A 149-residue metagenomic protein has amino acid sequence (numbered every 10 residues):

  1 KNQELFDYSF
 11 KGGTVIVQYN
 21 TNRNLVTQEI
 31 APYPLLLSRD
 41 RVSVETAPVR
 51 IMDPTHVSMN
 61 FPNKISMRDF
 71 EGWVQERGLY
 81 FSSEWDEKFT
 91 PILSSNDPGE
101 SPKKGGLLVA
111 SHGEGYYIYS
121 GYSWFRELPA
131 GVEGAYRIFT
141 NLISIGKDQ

Functional and structural regions predicted by a protein language model:
K1-G72, P98, S120, V132-G134 (+2 more regions): A glycine-rich, often tryptophan-bearing local segment used as a flexible ligand/cofactor-contacting loop or short
P34-L36, V42-S43, Y80, W85-Q149: Extracellular ligand-binding/catalytic regions of CAZymes and related secreted enzymes and adhesion modules
V57-S58, Q75-E84: Surface-exposed, charged secondary-structure patches
I65, V74-E76, K88: N-terminal functional modules and adjacent low-complexity/disordered segments of proteins
